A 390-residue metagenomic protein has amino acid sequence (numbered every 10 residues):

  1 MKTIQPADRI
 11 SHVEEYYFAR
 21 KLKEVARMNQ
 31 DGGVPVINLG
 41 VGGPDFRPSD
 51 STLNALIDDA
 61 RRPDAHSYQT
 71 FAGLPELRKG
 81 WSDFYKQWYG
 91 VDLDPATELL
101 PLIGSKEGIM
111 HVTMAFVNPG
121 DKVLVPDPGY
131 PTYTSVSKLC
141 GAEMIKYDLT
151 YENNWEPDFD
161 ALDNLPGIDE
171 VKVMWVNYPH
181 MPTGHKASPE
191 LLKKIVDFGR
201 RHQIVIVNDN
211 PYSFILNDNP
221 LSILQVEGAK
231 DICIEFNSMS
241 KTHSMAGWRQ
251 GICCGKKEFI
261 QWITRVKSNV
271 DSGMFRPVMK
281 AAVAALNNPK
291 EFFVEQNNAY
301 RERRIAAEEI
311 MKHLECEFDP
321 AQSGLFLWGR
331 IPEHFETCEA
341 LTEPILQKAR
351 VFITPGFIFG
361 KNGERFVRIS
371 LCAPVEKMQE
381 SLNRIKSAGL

Functional and structural regions predicted by a protein language model:
K2-I103, H111, N287-N288, G389-L390: N-terminal small-domain helix-loop-helix segment of the aminotransferase-like
M28, G32, C140, R201-H202 (+2 more regions): Helix C-cap/helix->beta junction micro-motif
Q87, I145, D163, P344-T354 (+1 more regions): PLP-dependent enzyme catalytic core of the Aspartate aminotransferase-like
A115-S137: Conserved PLP-anchoring active-site segment centered on the Schiff-base-forming lysine
I145, L149-L221: Active-site phosphate-binding strand-loop segment of PLP-dependent enzymes
G228-R301, I305, E309-M311, A388-L390: Conserved core segment of the aminotransferase class I/II
V283, A299-E308, F318-R330, G363: Conserved glycine-rich beta-strand-loop-beta hairpin in the small C-terminal domain of fold type I
